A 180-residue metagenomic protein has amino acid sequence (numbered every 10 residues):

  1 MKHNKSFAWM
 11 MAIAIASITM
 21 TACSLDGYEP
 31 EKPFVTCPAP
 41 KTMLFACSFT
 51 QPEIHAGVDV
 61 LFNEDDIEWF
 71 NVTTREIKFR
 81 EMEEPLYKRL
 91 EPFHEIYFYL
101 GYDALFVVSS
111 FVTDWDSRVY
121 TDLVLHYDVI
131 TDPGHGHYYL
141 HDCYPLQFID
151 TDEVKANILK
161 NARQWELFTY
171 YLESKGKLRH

Functional and structural regions predicted by a protein language model:
M1-M11: Bacterial N-terminal signal peptides that target proteins for export
I15-I18: Sec-dependent N-terminal signal peptides of Gram-positive bacterial secreted proteins and lipoproteins
M20-A22: C-terminal motif of bacterial Sec signal peptides marking the signal peptidase cleavage site
G27-H180: A structural signal for conserved, well-ordered secondary-structure elements that form binding/interaction cores
